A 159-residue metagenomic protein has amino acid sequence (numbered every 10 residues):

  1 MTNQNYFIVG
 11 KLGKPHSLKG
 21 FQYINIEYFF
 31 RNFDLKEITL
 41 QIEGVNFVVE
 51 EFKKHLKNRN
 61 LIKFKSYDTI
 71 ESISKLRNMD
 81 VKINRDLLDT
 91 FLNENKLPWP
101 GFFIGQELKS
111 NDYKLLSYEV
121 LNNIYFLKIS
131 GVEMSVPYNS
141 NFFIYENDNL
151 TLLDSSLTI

Functional and structural regions predicted by a protein language model:
M1-I159: Short Lys/Arg-rich amphipathic alpha-helical segments
